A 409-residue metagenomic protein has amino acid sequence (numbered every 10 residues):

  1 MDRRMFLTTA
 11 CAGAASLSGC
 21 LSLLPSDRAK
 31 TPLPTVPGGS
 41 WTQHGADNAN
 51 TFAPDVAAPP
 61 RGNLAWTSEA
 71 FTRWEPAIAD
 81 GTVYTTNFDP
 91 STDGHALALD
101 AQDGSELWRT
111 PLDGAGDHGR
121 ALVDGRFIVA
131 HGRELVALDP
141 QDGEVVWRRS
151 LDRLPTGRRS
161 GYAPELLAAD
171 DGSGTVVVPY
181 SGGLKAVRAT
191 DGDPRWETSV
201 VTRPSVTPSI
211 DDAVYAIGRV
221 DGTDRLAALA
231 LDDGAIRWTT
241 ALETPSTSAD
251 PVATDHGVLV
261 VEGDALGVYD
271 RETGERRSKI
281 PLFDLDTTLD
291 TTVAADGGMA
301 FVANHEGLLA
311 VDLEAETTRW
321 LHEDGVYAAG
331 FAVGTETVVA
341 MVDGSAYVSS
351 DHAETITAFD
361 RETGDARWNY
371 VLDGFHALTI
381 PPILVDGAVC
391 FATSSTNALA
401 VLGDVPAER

Functional and structural regions predicted by a protein language model:
M1-S18: N-terminal secretory signal peptides and thylakoid transit peptides that target proteins across membranes
M5-L7, A98, A130, E144: Extended, hydrophobic interaction surfaces within ordered domains
L21-S22: Bacterial signal peptide processing site
P25-W74, T82-Y84, H95, D100-G114 (+7 more regions): Aromatic (tryptophan-biased) beta-strands that constitute blades/sheets of beta-rich domains
W41, T72-S91, D113-L135, G157-L184 (+5 more regions): Repeat-blade elements of multi-bladed beta-propeller folds
A98, A137, A186, A228 (+4 more regions): Conserved blade-register residue in beta-propeller folds
N304-T318: Short, charged, low-hydrophobicity "junction" segments
